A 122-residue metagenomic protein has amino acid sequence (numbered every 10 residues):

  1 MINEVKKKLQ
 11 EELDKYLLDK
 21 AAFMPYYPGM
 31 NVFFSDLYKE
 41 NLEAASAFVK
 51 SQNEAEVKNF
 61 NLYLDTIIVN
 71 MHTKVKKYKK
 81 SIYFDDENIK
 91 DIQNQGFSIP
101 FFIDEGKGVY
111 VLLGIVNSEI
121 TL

Functional and structural regions predicted by a protein language model:
M1-L9, L13, A21-P28, V49 (+1 more regions): Enriched for short, Lys/Arg-rich terminal
K6-Y63: Arg/Lys-rich, positively charged N-terminal/basic patches that mediate binding to nucleic acids
D19-F23, T66-N94: A short, surface-exposed loop/turn module that caps and links secondary-structure elements
A22, Q52, E56-F60, K79-D86 (+2 more regions): Solvent-exposed interaction patches of small proteins and small membrane subunits
F33, A45, E56, K74-D86 (+1 more regions): Sparse, context-dependent recognition of short Cys/His-centered cofactor- or disulfide-binding micro-motifs
L37, N41, E56, Y78 (+2 more regions): A broad, structure-centric signal for solvent-exposed, well-ordered loop/edge residues that line or flank functional
K39, D65-I68, V116: Conserved protein kinase catalytic domain
